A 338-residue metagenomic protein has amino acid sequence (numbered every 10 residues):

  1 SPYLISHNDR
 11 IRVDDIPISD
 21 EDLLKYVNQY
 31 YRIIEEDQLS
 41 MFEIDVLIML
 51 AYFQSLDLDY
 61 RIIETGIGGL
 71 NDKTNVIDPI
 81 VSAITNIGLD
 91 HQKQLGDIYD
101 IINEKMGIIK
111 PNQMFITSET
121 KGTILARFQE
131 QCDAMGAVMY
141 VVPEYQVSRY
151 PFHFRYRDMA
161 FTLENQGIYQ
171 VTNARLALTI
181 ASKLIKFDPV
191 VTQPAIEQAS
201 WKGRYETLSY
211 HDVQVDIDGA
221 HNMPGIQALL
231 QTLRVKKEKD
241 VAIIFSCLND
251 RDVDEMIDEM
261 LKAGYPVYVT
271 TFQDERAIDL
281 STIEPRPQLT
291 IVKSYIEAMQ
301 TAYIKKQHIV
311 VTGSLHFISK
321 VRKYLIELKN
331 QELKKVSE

Functional and structural regions predicted by a protein language model:
S1, S118-E119, Q131-R149, E164-I168 (+5 more regions): Beta-strand->loop->alpha-helix junctions that form or flank phosphate-binding loops in nucleotide-handling enzymes
S1-I77, L95, G122: ATP-dependent carboxylate-amine ligase catalytic core
S6-E21, K25-Q29, K93-I108, Q129 (+2 more regions): Active-site-proximal loop->helix
S55-L56, Y60, K73-A83, L89 (+1 more regions): Nucleotide phosphate-binding/pyrophosphate-handling subdomain across enzymes that bind or process nucleotide phosphates
D59-E64, P79-F161, A174, L178-V190: Acidic, Mg2+-coordinating active-site environments of NTP-dependent enzymes
K121-Q129, G136, Y150-P151, V215 (+1 more regions): C-terminal helical cap/extension that packs against the catalytic core of soluble nucleotide-cofactor enzymes
D274, Q331-E338: Short, flexible loop segments at boundaries between secondary-structure elements
A298-I326: A glycine-rich beta-strand to alpha-helix segment that forms a phosphate/ribose-binding loop at ligand/cofactor sites
